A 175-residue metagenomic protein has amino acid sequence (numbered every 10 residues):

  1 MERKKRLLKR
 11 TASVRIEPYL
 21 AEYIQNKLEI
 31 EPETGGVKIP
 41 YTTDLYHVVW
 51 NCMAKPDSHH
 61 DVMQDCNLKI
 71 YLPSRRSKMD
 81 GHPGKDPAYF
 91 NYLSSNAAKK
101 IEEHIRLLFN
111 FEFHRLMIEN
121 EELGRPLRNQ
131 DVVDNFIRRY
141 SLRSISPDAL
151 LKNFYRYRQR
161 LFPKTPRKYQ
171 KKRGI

Functional and structural regions predicted by a protein language model:
M1-L93: Long, low-complexity interaction regions most often at the N-terminus
S94-A98, E102: Surface-exposed beta-loop interaction hotspot
E102-R125: Positively charged, polyanion-binding regions of nucleic-acid-associated proteins
E119-R139: Short, charged amphipathic recognition helices of the HTH superfamily and cognate SANT/SANTA-like modules
N135-L151: Short, basic interhelical loop/turn and adjoining N-cap of the next helix at nucleic-acid- or acidic-partner-contacting
N153, Y157: Residues in the recognition helix of alpha-helical DNA-binding motifs
L161-I175: Short Lys/Arg-enriched helix C-cap and helix-to-coil transition segments that create basic nucleic-acid-contact patches
